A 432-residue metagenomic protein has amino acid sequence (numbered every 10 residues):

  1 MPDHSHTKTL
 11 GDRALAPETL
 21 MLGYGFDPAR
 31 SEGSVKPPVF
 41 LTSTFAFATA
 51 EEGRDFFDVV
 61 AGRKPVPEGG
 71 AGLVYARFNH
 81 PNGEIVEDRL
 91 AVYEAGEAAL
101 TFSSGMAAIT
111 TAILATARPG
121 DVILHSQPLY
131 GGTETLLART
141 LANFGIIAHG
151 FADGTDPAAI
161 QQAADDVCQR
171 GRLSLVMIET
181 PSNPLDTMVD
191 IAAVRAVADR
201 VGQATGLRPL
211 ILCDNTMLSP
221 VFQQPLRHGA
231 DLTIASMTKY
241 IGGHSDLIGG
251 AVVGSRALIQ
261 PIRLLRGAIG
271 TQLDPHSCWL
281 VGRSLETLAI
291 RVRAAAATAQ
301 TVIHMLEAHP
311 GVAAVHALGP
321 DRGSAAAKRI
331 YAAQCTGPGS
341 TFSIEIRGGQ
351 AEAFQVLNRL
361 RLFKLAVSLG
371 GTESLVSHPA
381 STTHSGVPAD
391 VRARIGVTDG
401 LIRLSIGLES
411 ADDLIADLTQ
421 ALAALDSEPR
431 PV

Functional and structural regions predicted by a protein language model:
M1-P67, R430-V432: N-terminal glycine-rich, Lys/His-bearing helix-loop that initiates the first secondary-structure elements of many
P2-D12, G23-R30, A98-H309, H316: Conserved PLP-enzyme active-site core in the AAT-like
P2-H4, E97, I147-A148, Q161-R172 (+5 more regions): PLP-dependent enzyme catalytic core of the Aspartate aminotransferase-like
F26-P28, L41-A48, M217, K239 (+7 more regions): Glycine-rich beta-alpha junction loops
T44, T49-A107, G132-R139: Conserved N-terminal alpha-helix of the aminotransferase class I/II PLP-enzyme fold
Y93, L306-P310, L360: Acidic-histidine catalytic/liganding microenvironments
A314-I402, I406: Conserved C-terminal alpha-helix-loop-beta "cap" of PLP-dependent enzymes that closes/shapes the active-site mouth
